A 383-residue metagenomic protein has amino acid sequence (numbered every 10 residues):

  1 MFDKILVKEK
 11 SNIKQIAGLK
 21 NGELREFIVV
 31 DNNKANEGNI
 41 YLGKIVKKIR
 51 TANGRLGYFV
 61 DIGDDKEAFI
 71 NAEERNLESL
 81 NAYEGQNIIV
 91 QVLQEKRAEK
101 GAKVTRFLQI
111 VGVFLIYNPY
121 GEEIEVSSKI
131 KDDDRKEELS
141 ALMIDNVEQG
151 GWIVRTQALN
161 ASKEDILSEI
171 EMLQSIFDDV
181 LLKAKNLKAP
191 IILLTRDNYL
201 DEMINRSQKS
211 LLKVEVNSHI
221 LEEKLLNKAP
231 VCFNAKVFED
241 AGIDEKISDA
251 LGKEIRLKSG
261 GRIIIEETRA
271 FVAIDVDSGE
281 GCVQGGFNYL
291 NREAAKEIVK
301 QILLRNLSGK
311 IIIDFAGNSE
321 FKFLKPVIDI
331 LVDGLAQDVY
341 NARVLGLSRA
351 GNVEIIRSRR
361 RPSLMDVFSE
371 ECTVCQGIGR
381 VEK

Functional and structural regions predicted by a protein language model:
M1-N39, R97, T105-E125, K131-V147 (+1 more regions): Extended, charged alpha/beta regions that create polyanion-binding interfaces
M1-T105: Charged, low-complexity terminal tails
F2, D65-A68, E84-I88, V111-F114 (+5 more regions): Short glycine-/polar-rich loops that comprise or flank the Walker A/P-loop and associated switch/sensor motifs
V7-S11, G18-N21, I45-K47, D61-D64 (+12 more regions): Flexible glycine-/small-residue-rich
Y41, I88-V90, W152, I263 (+1 more regions): Generic structural signal for buried aliphatic residues
G43, N81, D201-Q208, V299-G309: Short, basic/hydrophobic alpha-helical segments
G54-V60, K96-N118, L173, L257-K383: Conserved glycine-centered short motifs in functionally critical loops
P119-I130, W152-I166, K185-P190, S210 (+5 more regions): Short hinge/gating elements
